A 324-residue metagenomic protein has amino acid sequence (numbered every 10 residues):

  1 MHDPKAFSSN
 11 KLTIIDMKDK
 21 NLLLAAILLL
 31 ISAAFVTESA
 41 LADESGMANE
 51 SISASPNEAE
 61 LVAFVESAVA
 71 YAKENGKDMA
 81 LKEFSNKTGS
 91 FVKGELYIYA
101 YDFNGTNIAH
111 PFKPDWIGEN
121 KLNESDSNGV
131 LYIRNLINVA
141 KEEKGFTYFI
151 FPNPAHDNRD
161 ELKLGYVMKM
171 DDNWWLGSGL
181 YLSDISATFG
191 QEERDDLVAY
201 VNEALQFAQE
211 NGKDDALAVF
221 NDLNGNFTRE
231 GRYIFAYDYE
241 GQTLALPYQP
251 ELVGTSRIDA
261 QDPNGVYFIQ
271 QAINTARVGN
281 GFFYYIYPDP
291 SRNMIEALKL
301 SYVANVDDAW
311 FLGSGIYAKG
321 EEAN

Functional and structural regions predicted by a protein language model:
M1-D16: Short, Lys/Arg-enriched N-terminal segments with co-localized hydrophobic residues within the first ~10-30 amino acids
K5, K20-N21, G46: Generic extreme N-terminus detector
D16-A25: Bacterial N-terminal signal peptides that target proteins for export
A25-A34: Bacterial N-terminal signal peptides
V36-N324: N-terminal membrane-sensor/transducer module of prokaryotic signaling receptors
